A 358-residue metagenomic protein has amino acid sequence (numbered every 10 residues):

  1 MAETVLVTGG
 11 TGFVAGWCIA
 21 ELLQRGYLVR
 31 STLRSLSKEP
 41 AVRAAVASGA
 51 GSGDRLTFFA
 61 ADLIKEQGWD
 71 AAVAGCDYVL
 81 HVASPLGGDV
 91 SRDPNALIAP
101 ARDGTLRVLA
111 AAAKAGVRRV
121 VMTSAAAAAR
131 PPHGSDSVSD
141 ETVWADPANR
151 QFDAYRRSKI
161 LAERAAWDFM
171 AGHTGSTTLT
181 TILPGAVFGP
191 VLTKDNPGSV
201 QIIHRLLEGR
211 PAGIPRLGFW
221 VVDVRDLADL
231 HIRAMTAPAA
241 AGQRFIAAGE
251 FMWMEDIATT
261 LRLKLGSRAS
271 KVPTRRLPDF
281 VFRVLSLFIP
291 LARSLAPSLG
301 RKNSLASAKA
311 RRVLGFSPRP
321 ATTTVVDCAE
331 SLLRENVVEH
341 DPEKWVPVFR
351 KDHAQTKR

Functional and structural regions predicted by a protein language model:
E3-Y27, T32: N-terminal Rossmann NAD(P)H-binding glycine-rich loop of SDR-like oxidoreductase domains
L36-K38, A47-D103: NAD(P)H-binding glycine-rich loop region in Rossmannoid oxidoreductase-like domains and their noncatalytic homologs
H81, P85, V90-Y155: Conserved Rossmann-fold NAD(P)-dependent oxidoreductase catalytic core, especially the SDR/UDP-sugar
V90-S91, D146-Q151, T193-K194, V200-V222 (+1 more regions): A conserved pocket-lining segment of Rossmann-fold NAD(P)-dependent short-chain dehydrogenase/reductase
N149-L179: Active-site Tyr-X1-5-Lys
H173-T177, G189-Q201, A234-F245: Glycine/proline-rich active-site loop of Rossmann-fold NAD(P)-dependent oxidoreductases
L230-S294, R312, T323-V338: Mid/C-terminal beta-alpha module of Rossmann-like enzyme folds, strongest in SDR-family dehydrogenases/epimerases
